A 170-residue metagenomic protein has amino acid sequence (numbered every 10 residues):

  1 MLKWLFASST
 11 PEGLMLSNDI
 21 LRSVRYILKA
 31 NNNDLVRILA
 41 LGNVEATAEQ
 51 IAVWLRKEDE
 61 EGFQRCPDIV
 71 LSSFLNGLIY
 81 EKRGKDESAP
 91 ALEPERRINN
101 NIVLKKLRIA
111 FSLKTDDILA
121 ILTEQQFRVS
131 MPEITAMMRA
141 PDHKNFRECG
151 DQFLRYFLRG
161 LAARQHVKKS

Functional and structural regions predicted by a protein language model:
A7-I27, P94-L107: A short, Lys/Arg-rich alpha-helix, primarily the initiator
M15-R22, A30-C66, A89-A91, A120-I121 (+2 more regions): A cross-kingdom feature marking solvent-exposed beta-strand/loop segments within repeated, beta-rich binding/scaffold
P67-K82, D151-R164: DNA major-groove recognition helix of helix-turn-helix/homeodomain DNA-binding modules
N76-R128: Short, solvent-exposed interaction modules
H166-S170: Intrinsically disordered, low-complexity regions in plant nuclear regulators
